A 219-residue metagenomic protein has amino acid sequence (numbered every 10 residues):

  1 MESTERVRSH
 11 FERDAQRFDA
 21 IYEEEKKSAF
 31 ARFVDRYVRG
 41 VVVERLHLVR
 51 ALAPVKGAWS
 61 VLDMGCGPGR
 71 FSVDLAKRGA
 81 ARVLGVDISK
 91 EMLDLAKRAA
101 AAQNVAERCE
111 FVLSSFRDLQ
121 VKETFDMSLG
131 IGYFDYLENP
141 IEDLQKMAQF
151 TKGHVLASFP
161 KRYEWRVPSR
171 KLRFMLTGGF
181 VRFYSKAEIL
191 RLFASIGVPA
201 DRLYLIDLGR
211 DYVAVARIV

Functional and structural regions predicted by a protein language model:
M1-A53: Conserved class I S-adenosyl-L-methionine
A58-G65: Conserved class I S-adenosyl-L-methionine
L62, R70-F116: Class I SAM-dependent methyltransferase SAM/SAH-binding core
M127-E138: A short SAM/SAH-binding and catalytic strip from SAM-dependent methyltransferases
I141-G153: A short glycine-rich, Lys/Arg-flanked "PGG" loop and its adjoining helix->strand segment in the class I
K152-P160: Conserved beta-strand signature within the Rossmann-like core of class I S-adenosyl-L-methionine
R162-F180: Short, glycine-/aromatic-enriched active-site segment of Class I SAM-dependent methyltransferases
F180-G197: Short alpha-helix
